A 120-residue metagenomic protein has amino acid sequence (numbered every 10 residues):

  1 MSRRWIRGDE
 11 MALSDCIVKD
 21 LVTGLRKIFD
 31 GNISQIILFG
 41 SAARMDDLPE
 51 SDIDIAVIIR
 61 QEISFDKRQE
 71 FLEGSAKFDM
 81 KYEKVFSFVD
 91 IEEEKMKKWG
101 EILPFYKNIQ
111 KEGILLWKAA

Functional and structural regions predicted by a protein language model:
M1-Q35, A43-P49, R60-A120: Catalytic core of pol beta-like nucleotidyltransferases
D52-I58: Short, aliphatic-rich beta-strand segments
